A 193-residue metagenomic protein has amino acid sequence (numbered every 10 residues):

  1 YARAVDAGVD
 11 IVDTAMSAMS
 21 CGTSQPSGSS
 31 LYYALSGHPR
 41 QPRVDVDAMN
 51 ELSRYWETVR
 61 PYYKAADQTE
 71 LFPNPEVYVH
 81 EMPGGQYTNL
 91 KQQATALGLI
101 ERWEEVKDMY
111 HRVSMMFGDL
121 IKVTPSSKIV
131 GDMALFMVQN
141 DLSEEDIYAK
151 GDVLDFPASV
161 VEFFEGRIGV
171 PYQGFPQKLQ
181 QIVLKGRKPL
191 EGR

Functional and structural regions predicted by a protein language model:
A2-R3: Alpha-helical segments flanking ligand/cofactor-binding loops in enzyme cores
A7-S24: Glycine-rich phosphate-binding active-site loops on the catalytic face of alpha/beta enzymes
G8, L31, Y110: Conserved, mostly hydrophobic/aromatic
A18, G37, V183-G186: A short linear boundary/processing microfeature
S24, G28, Y32-L35, P42-L99 (+1 more regions): Core active-site phosphate/anionic-ligand binding loop and the adjoining beta-turn-alpha structural block in enzyme
L71-P75, E81, G85-R193: Terminal or standalone catalytic/regulatory effector modules within metabolic enzymes and repeat proteins
